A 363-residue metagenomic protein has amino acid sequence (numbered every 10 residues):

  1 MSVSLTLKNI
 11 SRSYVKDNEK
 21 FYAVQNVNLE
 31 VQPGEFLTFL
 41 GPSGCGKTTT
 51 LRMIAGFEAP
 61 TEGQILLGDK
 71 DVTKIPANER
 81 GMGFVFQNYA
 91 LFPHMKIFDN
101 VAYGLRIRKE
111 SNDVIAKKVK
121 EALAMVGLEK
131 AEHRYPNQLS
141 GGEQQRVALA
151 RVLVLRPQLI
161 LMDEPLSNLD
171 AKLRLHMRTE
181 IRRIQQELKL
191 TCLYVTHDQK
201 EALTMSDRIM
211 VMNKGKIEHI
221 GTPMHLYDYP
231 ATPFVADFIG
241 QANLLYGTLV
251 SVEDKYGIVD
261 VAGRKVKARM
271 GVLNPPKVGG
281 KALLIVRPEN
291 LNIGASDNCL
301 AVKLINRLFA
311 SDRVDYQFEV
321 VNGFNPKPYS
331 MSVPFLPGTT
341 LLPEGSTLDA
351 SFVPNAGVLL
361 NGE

Functional and structural regions predicted by a protein language model:
L40-P42: The feature captures the beta-strand-to-loop junction immediately N-terminal to the Walker
A55: Helix-to-loop junction immediately C-terminal to a conserved catalytic motif
T61-Q64, V114, K214, Y246: Conserved coupling/switch loops of ABC nucleotide-binding domains, chiefly the family-specific signature
G63-D71: Conserved ABC transporter NBD signature motif
A77-G83, Q87, L91-D237: ABC ATPase nucleotide-binding domains
V252-E363: Non-catalytic connector elements of ABC transporters
